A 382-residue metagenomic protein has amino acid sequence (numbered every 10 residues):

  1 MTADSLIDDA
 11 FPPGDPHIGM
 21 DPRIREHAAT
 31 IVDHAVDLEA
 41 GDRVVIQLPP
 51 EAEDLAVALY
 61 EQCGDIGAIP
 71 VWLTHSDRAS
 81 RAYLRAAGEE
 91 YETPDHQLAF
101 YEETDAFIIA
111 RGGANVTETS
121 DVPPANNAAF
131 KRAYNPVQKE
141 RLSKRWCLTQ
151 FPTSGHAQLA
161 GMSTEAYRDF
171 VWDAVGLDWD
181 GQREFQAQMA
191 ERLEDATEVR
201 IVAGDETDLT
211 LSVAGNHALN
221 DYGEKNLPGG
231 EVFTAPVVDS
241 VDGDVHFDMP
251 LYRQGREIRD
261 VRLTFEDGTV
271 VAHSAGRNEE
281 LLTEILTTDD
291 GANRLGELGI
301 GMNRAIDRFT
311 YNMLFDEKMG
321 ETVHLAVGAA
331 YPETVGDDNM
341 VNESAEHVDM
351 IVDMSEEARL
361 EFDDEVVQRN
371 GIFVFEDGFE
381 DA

Functional and structural regions predicted by a protein language model:
T2-D242: Active-site bordering "gate/hinge" segments that shape substrate access to catalytic or cofactor-binding pockets
E51-D54, C63-D65, S154-A382: Metal/cofactor-centered catalytic core regions of large enzymes
